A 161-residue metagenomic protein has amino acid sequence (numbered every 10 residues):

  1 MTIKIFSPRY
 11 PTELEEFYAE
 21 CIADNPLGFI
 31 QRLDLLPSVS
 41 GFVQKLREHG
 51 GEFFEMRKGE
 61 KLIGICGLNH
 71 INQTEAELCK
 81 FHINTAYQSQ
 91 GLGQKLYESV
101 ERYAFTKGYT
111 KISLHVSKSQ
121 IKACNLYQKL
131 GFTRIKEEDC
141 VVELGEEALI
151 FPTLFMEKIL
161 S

Functional and structural regions predicted by a protein language model:
M1-I3: Extreme N-terminal starter segment of soluble prokaryotic enzymes
I5-T85, Y97-S99, Y103, D139-C140 (+1 more regions): Acetyl-CoA-dependent GNAT
R9, K107, H115: Residue-level signal for short amphipathic helical patches enriched in basic/charged and nearby hydrophobic residues
C21, L78, I83, Q94 (+4 more regions): Hydrophobic alpha-helical segments
E60-K61, N84-E98, K107, K118-N125 (+1 more regions): Conserved glycine-rich acetyl-CoA-binding loop
T110-S113, S117-I121, Q128-S161: C-terminal "cap" of GNAT-fold acetyltransferases
